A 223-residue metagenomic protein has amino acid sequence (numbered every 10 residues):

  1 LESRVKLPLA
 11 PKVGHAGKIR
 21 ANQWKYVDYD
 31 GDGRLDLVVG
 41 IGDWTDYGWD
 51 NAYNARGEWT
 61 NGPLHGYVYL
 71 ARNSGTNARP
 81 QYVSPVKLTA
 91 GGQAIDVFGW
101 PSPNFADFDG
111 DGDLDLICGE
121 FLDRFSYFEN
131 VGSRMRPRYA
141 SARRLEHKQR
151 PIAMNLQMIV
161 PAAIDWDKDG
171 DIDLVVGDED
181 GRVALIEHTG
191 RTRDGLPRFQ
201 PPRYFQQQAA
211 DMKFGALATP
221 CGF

Functional and structural regions predicted by a protein language model:
L1-F223: Beta-propeller-forming repeat regions
